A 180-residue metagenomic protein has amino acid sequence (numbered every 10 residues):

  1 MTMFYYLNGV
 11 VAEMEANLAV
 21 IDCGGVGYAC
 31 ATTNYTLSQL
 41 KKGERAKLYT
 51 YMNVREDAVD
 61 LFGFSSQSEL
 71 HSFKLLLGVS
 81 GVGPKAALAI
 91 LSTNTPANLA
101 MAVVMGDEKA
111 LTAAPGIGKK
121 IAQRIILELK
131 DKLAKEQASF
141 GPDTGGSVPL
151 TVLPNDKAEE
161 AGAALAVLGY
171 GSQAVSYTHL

Functional and structural regions predicted by a protein language model:
M1-K74, G78: Structure-specific DNA junction-binding interface
M52, V59-G63, P84-V103, R124-L133 (+1 more regions): Amphipathic, charged-and-aliphatic alpha-helical interface segments that function as noncatalytic docking
K109-A113, R124-I125: Anionic-ligand binding region
K135-D156: Intrinsically disordered, low-complexity linkers and terminal tails enriched in Pro/Gly and often acidic or mixed-charge
A161-L168: Charged/polar low-complexity intrinsically disordered segments, enriched in acidic residues
Q173-A174: Intrinsically disordered, low-complexity charged/polar segments
T178-H179: Conserved small/polar residues in nucleotide/adenosyl-binding loops
